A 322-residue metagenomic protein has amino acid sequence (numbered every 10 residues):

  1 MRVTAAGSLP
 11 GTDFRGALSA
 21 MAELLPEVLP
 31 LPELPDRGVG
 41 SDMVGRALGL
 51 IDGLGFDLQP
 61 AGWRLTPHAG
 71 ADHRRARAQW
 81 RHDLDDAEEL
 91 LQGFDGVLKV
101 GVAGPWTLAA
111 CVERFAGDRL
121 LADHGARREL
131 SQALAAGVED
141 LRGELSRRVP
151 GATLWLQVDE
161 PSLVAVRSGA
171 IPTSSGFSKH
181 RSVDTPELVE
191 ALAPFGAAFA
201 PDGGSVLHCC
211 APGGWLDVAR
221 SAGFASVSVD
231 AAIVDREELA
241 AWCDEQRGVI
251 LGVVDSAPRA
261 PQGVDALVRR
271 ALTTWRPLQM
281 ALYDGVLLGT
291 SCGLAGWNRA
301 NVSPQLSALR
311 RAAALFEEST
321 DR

Functional and structural regions predicted by a protein language model:
M1-A126, S131, V218-A225, R247 (+3 more regions): Alpha/beta catalytic barrel-like cores
R15, R77, R81, H124-E139 (+4 more regions): Non-membrane alpha-helical structural segments and their capping/turn regions in soluble enzymes
L18-A22, W80-G96, A135-T153, L239-W242 (+1 more regions): Short amphipathic alpha-helices and their capping/turn segments at secondary-structure boundaries
P32-P35, G101-A103, Q157-D159, V206-C210 (+3 more regions): A cross-family glycoside hydrolase active-site/sugar-binding cleft signature
K99, A103-G104, R148-S162, D284-G289: Active-site groove signature of glycoside hydrolases
F115-L130, Q157-S182, A211, V254-A260 (+1 more regions): Active-site-proximal beta-alpha loop/turn segments in soluble metabolic enzymes
A133, G137-V234: Active-site loop segments of alpha/beta catalytic cores
A225-R322: Catalytic-face loop-and-helix region of soluble metabolic enzyme cores
